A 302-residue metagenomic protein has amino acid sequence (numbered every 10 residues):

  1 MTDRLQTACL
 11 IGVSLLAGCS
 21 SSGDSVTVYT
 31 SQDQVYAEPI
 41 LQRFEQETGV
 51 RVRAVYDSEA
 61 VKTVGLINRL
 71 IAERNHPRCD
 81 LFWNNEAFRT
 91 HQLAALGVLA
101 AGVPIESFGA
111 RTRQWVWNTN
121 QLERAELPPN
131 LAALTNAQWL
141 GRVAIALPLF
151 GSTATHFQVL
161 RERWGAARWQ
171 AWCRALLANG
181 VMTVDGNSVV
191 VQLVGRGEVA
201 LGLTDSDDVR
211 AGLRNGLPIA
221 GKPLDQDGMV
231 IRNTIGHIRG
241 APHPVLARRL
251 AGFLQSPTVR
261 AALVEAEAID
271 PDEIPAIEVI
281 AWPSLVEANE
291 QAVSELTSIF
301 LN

Functional and structural regions predicted by a protein language model:
C19-Q92: Early extracytoplasmic/lumenal segment of secretory-pathway proteins
Y29-Q32, I105, W117-T119, R124-E126 (+2 more regions): Short beta-strand->loop
P77-F82, V98-W117, A132, R142-I145: A structural signal for short loop-to-beta-strand junctions that line the ligand-binding cleft of periplasmic/secreted
A100-S107, A132, L201, L217-M229 (+1 more regions): Short beta-strand->loop
Q114-Q121, I231-L246, A262: A bilobed periplasmic-binding-protein/Venus flytrap-type ligand-binding module shared by bacterial periplasmic
G141-P148, F253-E273: Periplasmic-binding protein-like
P148, S152-T155, V159-L224: Ligand-binding pocket segment of bilobal, Venus flytrap-like solute-binding proteins
E273-N302: Extracellular/periplasmic bilobal clamshell ligand-binding domains
